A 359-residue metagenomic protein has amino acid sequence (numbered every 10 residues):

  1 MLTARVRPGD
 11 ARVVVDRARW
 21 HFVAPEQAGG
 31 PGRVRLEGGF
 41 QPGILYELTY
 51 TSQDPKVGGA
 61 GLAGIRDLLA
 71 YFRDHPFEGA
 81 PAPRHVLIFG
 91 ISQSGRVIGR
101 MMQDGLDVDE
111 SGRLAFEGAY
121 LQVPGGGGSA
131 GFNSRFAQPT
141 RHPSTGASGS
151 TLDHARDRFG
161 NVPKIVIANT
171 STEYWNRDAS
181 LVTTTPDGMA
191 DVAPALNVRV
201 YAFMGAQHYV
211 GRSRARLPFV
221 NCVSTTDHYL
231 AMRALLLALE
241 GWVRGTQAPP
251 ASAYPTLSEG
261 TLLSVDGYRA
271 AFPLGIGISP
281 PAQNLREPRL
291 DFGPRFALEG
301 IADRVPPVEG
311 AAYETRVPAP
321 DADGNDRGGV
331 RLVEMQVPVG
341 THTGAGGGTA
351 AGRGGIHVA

Functional and structural regions predicted by a protein language model:
M1-A359: C-terminal His-loop and adjacent cap/lid subdomain of alpha/beta-hydrolase
